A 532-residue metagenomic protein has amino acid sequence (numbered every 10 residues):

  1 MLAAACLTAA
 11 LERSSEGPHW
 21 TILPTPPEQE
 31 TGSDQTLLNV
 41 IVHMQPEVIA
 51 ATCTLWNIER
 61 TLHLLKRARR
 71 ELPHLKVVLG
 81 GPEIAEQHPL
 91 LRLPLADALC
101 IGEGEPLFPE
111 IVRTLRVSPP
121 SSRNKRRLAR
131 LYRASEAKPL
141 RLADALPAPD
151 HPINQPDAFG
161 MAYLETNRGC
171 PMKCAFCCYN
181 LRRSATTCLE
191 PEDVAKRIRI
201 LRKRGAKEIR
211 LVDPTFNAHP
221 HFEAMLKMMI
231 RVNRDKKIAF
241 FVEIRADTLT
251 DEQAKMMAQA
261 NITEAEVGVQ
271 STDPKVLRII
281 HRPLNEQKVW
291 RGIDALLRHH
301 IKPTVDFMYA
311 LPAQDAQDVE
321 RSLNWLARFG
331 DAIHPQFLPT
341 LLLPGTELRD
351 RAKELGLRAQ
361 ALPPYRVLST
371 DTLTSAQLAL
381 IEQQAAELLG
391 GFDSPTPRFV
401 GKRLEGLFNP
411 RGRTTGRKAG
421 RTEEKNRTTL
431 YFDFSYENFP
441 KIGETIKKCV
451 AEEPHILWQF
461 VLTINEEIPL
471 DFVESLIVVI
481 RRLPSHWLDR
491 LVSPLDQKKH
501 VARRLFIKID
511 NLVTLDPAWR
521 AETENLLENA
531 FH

Functional and structural regions predicted by a protein language model:
A5-T8, L62-K66, V112, A162 (+8 more regions): Generic structural signal for well-ordered alpha-helices, preferentially at hydrophobic/aromatic core positions
L7-A10, H19-R141, P494-L495, V501-H532: Glycine-rich beta-alpha loop elements in corrinoid/cobalamin-binding modules across cobalamin-dependent enzymes
V48-A50, K76-V78, A195-I198, R202-V212 (+8 more regions): Conserved C-terminal portion of the radical SAM core fold that forms the substrate/S-adenosylmethionine-binding
T52-T54, I244-A246, T429-P440, V461-I468 (+3 more regions): Structural motif
T54, P82, E165, P214-F216 (+7 more regions): Active-site beta-loop-alpha junctions enriched in small/polar residues
R116-Y163, N409-K425: N-terminal [4Fe-4S]-dependent radical SAM core
P147-P303, Y309-L311: Radical SAM [4Fe-4S] cluster-binding motif and immediate context
G330-I333, P344-N465, P469-F472: C-terminal accessory regions of radical SAM enzymes
